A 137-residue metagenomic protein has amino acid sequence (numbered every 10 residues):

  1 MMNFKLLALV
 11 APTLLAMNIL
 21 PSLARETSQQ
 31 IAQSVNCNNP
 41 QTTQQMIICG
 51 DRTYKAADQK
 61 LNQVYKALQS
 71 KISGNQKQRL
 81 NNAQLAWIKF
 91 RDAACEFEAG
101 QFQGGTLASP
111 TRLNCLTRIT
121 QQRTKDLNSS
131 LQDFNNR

Functional and structural regions predicted by a protein language model:
M1-V10: Bacterial N-terminal signal peptides that target proteins for export
N3-F4, L20-R137: N-terminal alpha-helical modules
L9-N18: Bacterial N-terminal signal peptides
